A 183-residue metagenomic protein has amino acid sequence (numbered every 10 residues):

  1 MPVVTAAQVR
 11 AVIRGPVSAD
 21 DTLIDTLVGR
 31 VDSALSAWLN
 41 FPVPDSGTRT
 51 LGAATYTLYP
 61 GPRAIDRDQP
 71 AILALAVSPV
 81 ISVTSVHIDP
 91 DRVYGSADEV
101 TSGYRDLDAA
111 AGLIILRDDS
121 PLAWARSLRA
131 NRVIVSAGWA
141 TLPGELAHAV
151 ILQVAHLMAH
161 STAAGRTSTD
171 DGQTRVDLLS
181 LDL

Functional and structural regions predicted by a protein language model:
M1-L183: Divalent metal-cofactor coordination and adjacent catalytic microenvironments
